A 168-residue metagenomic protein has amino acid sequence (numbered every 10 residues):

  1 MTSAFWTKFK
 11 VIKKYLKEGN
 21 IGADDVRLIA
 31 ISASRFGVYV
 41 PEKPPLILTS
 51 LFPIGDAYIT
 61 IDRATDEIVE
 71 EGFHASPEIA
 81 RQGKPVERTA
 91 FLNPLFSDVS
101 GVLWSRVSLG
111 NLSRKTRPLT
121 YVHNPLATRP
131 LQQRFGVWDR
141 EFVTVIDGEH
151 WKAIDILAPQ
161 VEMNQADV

Functional and structural regions predicted by a protein language model:
M1-V122, A127-V137, F142-L157, V161-D167: Metal-dependent nuclease catalytic core centered on acidic motifs
